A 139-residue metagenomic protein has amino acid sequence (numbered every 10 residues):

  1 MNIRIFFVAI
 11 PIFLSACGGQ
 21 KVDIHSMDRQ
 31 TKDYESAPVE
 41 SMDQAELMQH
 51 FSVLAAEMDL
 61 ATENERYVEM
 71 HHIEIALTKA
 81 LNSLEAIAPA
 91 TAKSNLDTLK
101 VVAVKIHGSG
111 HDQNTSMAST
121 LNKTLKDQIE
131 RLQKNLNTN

Functional and structural regions predicted by a protein language model:
M1-F7: Bacterial N-terminal signal peptides that target proteins for export
F13-A16: C-terminal motif of bacterial Sec signal peptides marking the signal peptidase cleavage site
G19-I73: Immediate post-signal-peptide N-terminus of mature secreted/exported proteins
M42, E46-Q49, S94, S116 (+1 more regions): Alpha-helix boundary/N-cap detector
Q49, V53-A56, I75, K79 (+4 more regions): Solvent-exposed, polar/charged alpha-helical surfaces in well-ordered, non-transmembrane soluble domains, broadly
A56-H71, V104-T124: Amphipathic, charged alpha-helical scaffolds that flank and support histidine-based chemistry in signaling
L77-D97: Short, solvent-exposed, charged loop/turn and helix-capping segments that join or cap alpha-helices on peripheral
T115-N139: A charged, solvent-exposed segment within the mature domains of Sec-exported extracytoplasmic proteins
